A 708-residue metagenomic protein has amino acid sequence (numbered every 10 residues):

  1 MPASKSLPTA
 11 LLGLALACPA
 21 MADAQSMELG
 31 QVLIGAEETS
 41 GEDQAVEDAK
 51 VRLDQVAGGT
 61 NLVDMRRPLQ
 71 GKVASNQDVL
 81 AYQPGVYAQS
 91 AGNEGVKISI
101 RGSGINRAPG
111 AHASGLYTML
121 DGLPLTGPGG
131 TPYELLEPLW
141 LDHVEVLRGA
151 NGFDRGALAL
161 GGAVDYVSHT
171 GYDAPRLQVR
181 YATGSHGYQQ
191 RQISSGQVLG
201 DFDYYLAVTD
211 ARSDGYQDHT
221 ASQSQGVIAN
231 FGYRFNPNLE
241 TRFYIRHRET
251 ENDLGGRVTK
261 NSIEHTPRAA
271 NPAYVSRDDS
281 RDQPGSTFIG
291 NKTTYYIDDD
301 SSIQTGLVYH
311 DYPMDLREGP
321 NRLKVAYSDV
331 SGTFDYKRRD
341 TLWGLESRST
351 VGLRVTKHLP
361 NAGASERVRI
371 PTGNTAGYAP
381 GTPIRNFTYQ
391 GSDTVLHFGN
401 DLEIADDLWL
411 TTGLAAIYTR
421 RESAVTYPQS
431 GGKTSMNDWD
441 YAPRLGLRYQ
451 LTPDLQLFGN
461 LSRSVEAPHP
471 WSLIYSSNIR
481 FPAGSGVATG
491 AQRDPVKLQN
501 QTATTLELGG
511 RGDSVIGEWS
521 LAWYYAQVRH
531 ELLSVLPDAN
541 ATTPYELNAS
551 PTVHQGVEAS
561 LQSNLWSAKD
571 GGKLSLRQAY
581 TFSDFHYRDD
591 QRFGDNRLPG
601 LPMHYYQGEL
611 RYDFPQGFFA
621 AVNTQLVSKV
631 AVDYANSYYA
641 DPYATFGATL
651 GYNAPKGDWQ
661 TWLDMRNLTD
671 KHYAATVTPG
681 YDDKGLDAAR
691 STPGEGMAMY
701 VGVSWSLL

Functional and structural regions predicted by a protein language model:
D23, L445, G459, T504-L506 (+3 more regions): Conserved C-terminal beta-signal and adjacent last beta-strands/turns of outer-membrane beta-barrel proteins
K50-V51, N76, I98-S99, L116-M119 (+4 more regions): N-terminal periplasmic accessory domains that precede and gate Gram-negative outer-membrane beta-barrel machines
A88, A108-P109, L116, D121-R148: Short acidic/polar hinge/loop motifs at secondary-structure boundaries that mediate gating or recognition
R176-Q178, T183-R212, Q217-G255, R281-Y296 (+3 more regions): Transmembrane beta-barrel wall of Gram-negative outer-membrane proteins
Q197, K292, Y296, S302-V308 (+8 more regions): Membrane-embedded beta-barrel scaffold of Gram-negative outer-membrane proteins
R234, D340-H358, F387-V528, R611 (+1 more regions): Structural signature of Gram-negative outer-membrane beta-barrels, strongest in the C-terminal barrel of TonB-dependent
N238-R246, R281-T426, Q450, S520 (+2 more regions): Face-selective signature of the C-terminal outer-membrane beta-barrel domain
W343, I404-D406, L410, Y418-T419 (+3 more regions): Gram-negative outer-membrane beta-barrel transporters
